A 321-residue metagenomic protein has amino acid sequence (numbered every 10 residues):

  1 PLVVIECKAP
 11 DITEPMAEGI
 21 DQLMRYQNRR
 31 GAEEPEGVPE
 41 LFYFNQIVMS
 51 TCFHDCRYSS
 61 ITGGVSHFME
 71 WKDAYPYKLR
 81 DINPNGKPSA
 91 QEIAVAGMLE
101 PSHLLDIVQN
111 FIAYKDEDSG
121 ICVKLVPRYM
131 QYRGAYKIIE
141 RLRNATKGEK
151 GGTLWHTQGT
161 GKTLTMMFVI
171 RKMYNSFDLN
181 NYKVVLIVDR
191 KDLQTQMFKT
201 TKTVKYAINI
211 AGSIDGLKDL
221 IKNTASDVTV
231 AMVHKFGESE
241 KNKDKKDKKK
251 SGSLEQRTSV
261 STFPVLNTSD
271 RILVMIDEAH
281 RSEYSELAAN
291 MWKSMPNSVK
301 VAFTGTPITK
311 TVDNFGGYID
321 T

Functional and structural regions predicted by a protein language model:
P1-V188, D192-A207, T224-D227, H234 (+2 more regions): ATP-dependent helicase/translocase motor core
M16-G19, L23-R30, I61, M69 (+1 more regions): Signature of the SF2 helicase/ATPase Hel1-core->accessory helical subdomain module
P35-G37, G212-L217, V260-T262, S285-A289: Short beta-alpha junctions and helix-cap segments that line functional grooves
P39-E40, D178, L220, F263-L266 (+1 more regions): A general structural signal for stabilizing positions within well-ordered secondary structure
Q91, S119, V185, N209 (+3 more regions): Short, functionally important structural connectors and interaction interfaces within domains
K191, A211-D219, V233-E238: Conserved helicase motor
K205-G212, M275-R281: Short, charged, low-hydrophobicity "junction" segments
G216-T229, L266: Conserved motor-coupling elements within RecA-like helicase/translocase cores
